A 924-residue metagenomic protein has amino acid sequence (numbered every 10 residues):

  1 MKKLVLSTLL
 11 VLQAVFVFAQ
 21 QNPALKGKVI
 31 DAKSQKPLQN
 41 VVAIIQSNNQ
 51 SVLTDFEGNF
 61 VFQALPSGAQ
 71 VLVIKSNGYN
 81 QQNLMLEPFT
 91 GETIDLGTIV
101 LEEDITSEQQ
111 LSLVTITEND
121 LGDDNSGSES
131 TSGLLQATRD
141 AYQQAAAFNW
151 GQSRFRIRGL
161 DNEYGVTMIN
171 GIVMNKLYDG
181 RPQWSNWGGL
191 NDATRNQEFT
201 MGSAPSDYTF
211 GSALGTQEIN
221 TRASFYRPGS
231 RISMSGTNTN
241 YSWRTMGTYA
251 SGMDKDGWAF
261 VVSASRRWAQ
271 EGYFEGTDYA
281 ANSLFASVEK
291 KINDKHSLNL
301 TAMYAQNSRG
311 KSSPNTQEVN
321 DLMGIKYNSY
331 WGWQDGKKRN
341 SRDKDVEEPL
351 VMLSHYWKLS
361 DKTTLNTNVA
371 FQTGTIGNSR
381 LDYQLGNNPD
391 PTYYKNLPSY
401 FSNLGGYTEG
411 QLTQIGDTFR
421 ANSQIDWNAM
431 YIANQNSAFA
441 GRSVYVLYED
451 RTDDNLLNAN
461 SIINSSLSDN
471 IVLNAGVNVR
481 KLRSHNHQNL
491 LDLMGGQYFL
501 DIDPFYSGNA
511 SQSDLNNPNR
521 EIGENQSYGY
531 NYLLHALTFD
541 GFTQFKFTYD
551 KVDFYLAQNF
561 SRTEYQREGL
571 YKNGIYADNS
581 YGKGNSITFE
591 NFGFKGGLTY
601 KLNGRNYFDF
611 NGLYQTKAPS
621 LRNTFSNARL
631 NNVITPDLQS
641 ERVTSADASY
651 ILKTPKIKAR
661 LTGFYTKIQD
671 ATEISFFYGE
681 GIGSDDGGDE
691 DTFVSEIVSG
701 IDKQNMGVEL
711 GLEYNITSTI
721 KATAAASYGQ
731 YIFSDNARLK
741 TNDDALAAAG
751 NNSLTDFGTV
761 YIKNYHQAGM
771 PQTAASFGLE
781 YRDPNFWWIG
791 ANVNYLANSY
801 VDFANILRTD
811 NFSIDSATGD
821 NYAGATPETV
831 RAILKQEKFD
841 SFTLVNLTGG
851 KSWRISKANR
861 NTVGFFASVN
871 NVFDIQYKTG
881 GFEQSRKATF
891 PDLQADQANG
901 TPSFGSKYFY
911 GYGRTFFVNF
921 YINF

Functional and structural regions predicted by a protein language model:
V61, Q143, I172-S203, N220-R222 (+2 more regions): Short acidic/polar hinge/loop motifs at secondary-structure boundaries that mediate gating or recognition
S203-S206, G215-G252, A264-G276: Short strand-turn segments of transmembrane beta-barrel domains in outer membranes, especially the first one or two
E289, S297-S354, G377-E449, G508-E524 (+2 more regions): Acidic/polar loop-and-plug regions of large Gram-negative outer-membrane beta-barrel proteins
M303, K337-K338, E641-A646, K721 (+1 more regions): Conserved C-terminal beta-signal and adjacent last beta-strands/turns of outer-membrane beta-barrel proteins
S308-G310, P314-V319, E521, E564-I575 (+9 more regions): Surface-exposed extracellular loop regions of Gram-negative outer-membrane beta-barrel proteins, predominantly
K326-L350, S354, G584-G593, G597 (+5 more regions): Outer-membrane beta-barrel signature, preferentially recognizing the C-terminal barrel domain of Gram-negative
V446, V472-N603, N623-R629, R738 (+1 more regions): Signature of Gram-negative outer-membrane beta-barrel scaffolds
Y665-K667, T692-I806, Y921: Gram-negative outer-membrane beta-barrel transporters
